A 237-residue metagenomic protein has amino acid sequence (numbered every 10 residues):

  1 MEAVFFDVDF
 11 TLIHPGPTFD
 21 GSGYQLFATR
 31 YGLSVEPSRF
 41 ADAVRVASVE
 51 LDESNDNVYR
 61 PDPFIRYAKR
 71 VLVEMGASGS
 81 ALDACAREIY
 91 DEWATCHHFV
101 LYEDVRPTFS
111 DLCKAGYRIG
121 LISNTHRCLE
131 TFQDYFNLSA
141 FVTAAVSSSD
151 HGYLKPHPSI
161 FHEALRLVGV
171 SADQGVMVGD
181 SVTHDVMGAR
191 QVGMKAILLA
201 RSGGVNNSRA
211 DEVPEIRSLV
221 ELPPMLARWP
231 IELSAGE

Functional and structural regions predicted by a protein language model:
M1-P107, A115: N-terminal helical cap/lid subdomain that shapes the substrate entry/recognition surface in HAD-like hydrolases
M1-V4, H14-P15, T29, V35-S38 (+4 more regions): Asp-based, Mg2+/Mn2+-dependent phosphohydrolase catalytic module
